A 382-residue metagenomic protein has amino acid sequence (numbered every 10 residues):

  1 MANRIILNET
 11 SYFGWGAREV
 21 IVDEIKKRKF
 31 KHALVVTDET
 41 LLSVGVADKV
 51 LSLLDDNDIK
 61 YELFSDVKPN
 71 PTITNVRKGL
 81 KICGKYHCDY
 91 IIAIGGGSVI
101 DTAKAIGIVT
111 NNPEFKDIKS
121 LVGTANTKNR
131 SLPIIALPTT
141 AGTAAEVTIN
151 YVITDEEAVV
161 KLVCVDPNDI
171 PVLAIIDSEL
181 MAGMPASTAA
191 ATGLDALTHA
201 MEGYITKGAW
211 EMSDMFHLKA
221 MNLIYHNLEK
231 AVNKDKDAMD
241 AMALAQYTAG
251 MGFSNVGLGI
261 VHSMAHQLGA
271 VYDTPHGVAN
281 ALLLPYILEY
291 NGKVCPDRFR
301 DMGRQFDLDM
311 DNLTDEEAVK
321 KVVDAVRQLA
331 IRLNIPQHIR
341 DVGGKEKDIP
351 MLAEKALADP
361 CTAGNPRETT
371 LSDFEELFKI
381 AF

Functional and structural regions predicted by a protein language model:
M1-F64: An N-terminal, well-structured beta->alpha segment
L42-F115, E229-M239: N-terminal small/polar loop signature for handling phosphorylated ligands or for N-terminal nucleophile
T74-I176: Glycine/threonine-rich beta-strand-loop-alpha-helix active-site module that forms ligand/phosphate-binding
G142, Y247-N280, D359-G364: Glycine-rich phosphate/pyrophosphate-binding beta-alpha loops
N150-V256: Carboxylate- and glycine-rich phosphate/diphosphate-binding segment that chelates Mg2+/Mn2+
V271-D348: Gly/Pro-rich interdomain helix-loop hinge
K345-F382: Short, amphipathic C-terminal "tail helix"
